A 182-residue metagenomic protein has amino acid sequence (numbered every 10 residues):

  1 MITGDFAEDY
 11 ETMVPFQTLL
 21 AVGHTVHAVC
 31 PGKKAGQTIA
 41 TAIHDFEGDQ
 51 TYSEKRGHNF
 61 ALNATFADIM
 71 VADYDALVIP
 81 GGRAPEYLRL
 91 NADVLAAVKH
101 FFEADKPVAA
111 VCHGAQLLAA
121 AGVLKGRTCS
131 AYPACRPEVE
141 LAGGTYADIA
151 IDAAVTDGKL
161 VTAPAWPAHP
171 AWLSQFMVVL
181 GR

Functional and structural regions predicted by a protein language model:
M1-A104, L117-T128, R136-R182: Extended, subdomain-level signal for the structured scaffold at the beginning of enzyme domains
V111-G114: Short, thiol/selenol-centered motifs that function as redox-active sites or metal-ligating centers
